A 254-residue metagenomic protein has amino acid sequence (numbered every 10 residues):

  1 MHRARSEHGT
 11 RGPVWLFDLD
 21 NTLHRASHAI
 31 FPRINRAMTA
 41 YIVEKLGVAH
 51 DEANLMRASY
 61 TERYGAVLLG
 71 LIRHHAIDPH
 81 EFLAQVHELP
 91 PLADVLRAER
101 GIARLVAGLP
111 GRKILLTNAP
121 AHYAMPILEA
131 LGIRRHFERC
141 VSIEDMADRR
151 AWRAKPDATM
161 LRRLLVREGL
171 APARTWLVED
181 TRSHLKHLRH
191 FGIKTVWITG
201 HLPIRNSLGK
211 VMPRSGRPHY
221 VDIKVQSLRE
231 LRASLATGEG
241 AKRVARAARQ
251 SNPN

Functional and structural regions predicted by a protein language model:
M1-T10, A107, A121, M125-N254: Asp-based, Mg2+/Mn2+-dependent phosphohydrolase catalytic module
E7-F17, T22-G101, A107-G108, H122: N-terminal helical cap/lid subdomain that shapes the substrate entry/recognition surface in HAD-like hydrolases
V43, I72, L92, I114 (+3 more regions): Short, flexible active-site loop motifs that bind/organize anionic cofactors or intermediates
R112-I114, K194: Proline-centered loop/turn at the N-terminus of a beta-strand
T117-A119: Conserved phosphate-coupling serine/threonine residues in phosphotransfer and NTP-handling enzymes
